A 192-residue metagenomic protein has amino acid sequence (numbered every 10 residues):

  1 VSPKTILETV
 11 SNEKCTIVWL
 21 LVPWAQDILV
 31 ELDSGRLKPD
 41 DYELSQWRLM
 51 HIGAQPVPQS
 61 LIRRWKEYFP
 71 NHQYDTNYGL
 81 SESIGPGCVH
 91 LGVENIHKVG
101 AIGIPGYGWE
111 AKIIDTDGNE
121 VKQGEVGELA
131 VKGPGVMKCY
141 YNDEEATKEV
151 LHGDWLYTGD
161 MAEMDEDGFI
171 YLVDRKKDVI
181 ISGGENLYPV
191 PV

Functional and structural regions predicted by a protein language model:
V1-E13, E31, L187-V192: ATP-dependent adenylate-forming carboxylate-activation enzymes
L7, C15-L20, L29-H97, E110: Gly/Ser/Thr-rich phosphate-binding loop
Q26, R63-R64, G100, E145: Active-site phosphate/pyrophosphate- and oxyanion-stabilizing loops and adjacent acidic/basic residues in soluble
A54, G79, G103, D160 (+1 more regions): Active-site glycine-centered loops adjacent to acidic/histidine catalytic or metal-binding residues that shape
P70, Y107, E144-E145: Proline-centered flexible-loop/turn and helix-kink motifs
K112-I113, E163: Hydrophobic beta-strand positions
N119-G124, E128-V190: Conserved ATP-binding/catalytic segment of the ANL
